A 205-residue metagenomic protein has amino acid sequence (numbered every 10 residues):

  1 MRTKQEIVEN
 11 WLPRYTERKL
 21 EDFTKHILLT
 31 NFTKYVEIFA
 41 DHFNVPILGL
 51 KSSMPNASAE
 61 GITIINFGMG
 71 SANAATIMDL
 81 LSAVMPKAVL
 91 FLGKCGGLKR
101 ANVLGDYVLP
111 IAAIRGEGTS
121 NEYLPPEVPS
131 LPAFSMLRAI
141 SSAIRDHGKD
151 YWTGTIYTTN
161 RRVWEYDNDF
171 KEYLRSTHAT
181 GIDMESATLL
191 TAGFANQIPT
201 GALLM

Functional and structural regions predicted by a protein language model:
M1-R138: Metabolite-binding pocket within alpha/beta catalytic cores that recognizes anionic/polar moieties
A74-A75, M184-L189: Short glycine/serine/threonine-rich phosphate/pyrophosphate-binding segments that cradle anionic phosphate groups
D106-P110, F170, T200-G201: Short, hinge-like loop/turn segments at secondary-structure boundaries
E127-S176: Active-site rim beta-loop-alpha module in soluble metabolic enzymes
H178-G181: Short pre-catalytic strand/loop immediately N-terminal to key active-site residues, enriched for Gly-Thr
A187-M205: Zn-dependent metallopeptidase/amidohydrolase metal-coordination segment
